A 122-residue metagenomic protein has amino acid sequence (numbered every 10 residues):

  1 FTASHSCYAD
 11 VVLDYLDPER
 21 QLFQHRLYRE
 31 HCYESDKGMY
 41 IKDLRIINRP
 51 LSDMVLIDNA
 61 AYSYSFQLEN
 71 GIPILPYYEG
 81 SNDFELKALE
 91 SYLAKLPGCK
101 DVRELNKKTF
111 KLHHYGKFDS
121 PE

Functional and structural regions predicted by a protein language model:
F1-T2: Ser/Thr-glycine-rich phosphate-binding loops at phosphate-binding pockets of nucleotides, nucleotide cofactors
H5-E122: C-terminal cap/substrate-recognition subdomain and adjoining C-terminal extension of metal-dependent phosphatase-like
